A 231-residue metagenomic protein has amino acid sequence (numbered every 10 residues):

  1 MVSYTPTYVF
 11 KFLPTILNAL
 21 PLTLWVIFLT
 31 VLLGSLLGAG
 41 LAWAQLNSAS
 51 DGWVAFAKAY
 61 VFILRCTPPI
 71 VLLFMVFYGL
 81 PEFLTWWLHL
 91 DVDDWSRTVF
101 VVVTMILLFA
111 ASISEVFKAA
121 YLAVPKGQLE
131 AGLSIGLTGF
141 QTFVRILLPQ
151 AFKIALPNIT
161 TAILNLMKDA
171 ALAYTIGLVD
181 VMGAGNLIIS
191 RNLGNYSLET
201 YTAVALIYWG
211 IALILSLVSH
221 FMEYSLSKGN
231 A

Functional and structural regions predicted by a protein language model:
M1-A231: Transmembrane alpha-helices and adjacent helix-loop boundaries
